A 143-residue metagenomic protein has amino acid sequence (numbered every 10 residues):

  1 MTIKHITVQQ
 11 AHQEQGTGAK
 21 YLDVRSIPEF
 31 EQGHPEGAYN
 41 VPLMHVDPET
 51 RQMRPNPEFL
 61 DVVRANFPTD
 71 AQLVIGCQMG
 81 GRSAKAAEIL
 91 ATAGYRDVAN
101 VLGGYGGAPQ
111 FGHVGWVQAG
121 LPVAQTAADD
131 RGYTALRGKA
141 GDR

Functional and structural regions predicted by a protein language model:
M1-K20, I27-Q72, G81-R143: Rhodanese-like catalytic fold shared by cysteine-dependent sulfurtransferases and DSP/PTP-type phosphatases
I75-G76: Short, surface-exposed ligand- or partner-binding patches at beta-edge/loop junctions that are enriched in aromatics
